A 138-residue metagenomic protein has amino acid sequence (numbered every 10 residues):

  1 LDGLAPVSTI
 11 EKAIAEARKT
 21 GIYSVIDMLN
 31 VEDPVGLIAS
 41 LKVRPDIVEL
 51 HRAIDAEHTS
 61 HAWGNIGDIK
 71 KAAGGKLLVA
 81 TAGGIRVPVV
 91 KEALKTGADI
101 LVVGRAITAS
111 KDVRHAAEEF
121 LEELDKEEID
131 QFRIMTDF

Functional and structural regions predicted by a protein language model:
L1-G75: Conserved anion-binding
L1-T9, V48-E57, T96-F120: Glycine-rich phosphate-binding active-site loops on the catalytic face of alpha/beta enzymes
A17, L94-K95, R105-F138: C-terminal helical cap(s) of enzyme catalytic domains, especially alpha/beta-barrels
V31-V43, G75, I85-V103: Catalytic cores of alpha/beta
N65-D68, V89, A116: Hydrophobic alpha-helical segments typical of transmembrane helices and their membrane-interface/capping positions
L78: Short active-site oxyanion
